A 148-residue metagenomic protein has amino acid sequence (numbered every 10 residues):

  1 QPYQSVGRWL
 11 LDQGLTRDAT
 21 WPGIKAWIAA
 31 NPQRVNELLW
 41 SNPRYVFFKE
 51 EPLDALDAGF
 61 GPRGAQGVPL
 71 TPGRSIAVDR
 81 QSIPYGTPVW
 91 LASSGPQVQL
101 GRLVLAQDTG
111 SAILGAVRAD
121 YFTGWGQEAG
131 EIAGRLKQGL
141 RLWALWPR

Functional and structural regions predicted by a protein language model:
Q1-R148: Solvent-exposed, well-ordered loop and adjacent helix/strand elements within mature globular domains that form
